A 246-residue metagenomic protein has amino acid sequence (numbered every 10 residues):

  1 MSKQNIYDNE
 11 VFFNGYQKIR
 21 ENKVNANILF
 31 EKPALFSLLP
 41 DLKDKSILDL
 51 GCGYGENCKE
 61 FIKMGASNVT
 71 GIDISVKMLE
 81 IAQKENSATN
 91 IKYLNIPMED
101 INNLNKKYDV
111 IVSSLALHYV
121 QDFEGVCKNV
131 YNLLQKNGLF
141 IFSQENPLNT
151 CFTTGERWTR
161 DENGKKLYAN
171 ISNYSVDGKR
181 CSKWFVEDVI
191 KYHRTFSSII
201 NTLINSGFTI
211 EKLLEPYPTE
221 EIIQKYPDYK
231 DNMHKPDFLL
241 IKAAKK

Functional and structural regions predicted by a protein language model:
M1-L42, E56-E60: Conserved class I S-adenosyl-L-methionine
L48-L50, Y54-I101: Class I SAM-dependent methyltransferase SAM/SAH-binding core
N102-I111: A short acidic, Gly/Pro-enriched loop at the edge of an enzyme's catalytic core that lines a small-molecule cofactor
V110-F123: A short SAM/SAH-binding and catalytic strip from SAM-dependent methyltransferases
E124-L139: A short glycine-rich, Lys/Arg-flanked "PGG" loop and its adjoining helix->strand segment in the class I
F140-D177: Conserved class I S-adenosyl-L-methionine
K191-L213: Short alpha-helix
S206-F208, Y226-K246: Core SAM-dependent methyltransferase catalytic element
